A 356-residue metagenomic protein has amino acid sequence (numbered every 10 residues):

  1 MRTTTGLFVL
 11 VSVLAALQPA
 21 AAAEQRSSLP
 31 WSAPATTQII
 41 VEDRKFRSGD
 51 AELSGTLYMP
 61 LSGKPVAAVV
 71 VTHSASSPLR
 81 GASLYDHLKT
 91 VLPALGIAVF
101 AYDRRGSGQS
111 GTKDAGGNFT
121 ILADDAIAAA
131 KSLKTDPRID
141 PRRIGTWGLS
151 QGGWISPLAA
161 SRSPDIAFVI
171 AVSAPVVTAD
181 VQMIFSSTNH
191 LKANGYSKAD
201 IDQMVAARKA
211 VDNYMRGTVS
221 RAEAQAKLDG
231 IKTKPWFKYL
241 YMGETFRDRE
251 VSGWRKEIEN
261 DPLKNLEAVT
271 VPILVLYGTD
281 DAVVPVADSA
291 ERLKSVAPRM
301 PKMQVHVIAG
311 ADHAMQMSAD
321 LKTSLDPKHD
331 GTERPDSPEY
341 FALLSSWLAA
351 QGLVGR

Functional and structural regions predicted by a protein language model:
Q25-G63: N-terminal cap/lid segment of alpha/beta-hydrolase-fold proteins
P65-S74: Short beta-strand element of the alpha/beta-hydrolase
P78-L88, R104: The serine-hydrolase catalytic nucleophile loop
K89-Q109: Conserved alpha/beta-hydrolase
G117-D136: Alpha/beta-hydrolase active-site loop
S132-Y196: Primarily recognizes the serine-hydrolase "nucleophile elbow" in alpha/beta-hydrolase and SGNH/GDSL folds
I170-E267: Accessory cap/linker subdomain of secreted extracellular hydrolases
V269, V275-Y277, D281: Short beta-strand/loop motif that positions the catalytic acidic residue of the alpha/beta-hydrolase fold
